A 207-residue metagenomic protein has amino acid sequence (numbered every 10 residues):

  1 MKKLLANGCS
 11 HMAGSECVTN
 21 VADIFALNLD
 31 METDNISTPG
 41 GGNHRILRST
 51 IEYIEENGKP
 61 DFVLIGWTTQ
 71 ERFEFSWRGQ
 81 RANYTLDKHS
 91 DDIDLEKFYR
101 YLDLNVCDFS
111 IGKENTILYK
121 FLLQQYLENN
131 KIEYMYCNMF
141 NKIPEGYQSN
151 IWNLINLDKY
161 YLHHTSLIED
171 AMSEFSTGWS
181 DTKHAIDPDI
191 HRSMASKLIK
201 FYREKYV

Functional and structural regions predicted by a protein language model:
M1-L47, E56, S193: Serine-esterase "nucleophile elbow" of acetyl-processing enzymes
I51-V207: Alpha-helical cap/lid subdomain in secreted, periplasmic, or secretory-pathway luminal O-acyl-processing enzymes
